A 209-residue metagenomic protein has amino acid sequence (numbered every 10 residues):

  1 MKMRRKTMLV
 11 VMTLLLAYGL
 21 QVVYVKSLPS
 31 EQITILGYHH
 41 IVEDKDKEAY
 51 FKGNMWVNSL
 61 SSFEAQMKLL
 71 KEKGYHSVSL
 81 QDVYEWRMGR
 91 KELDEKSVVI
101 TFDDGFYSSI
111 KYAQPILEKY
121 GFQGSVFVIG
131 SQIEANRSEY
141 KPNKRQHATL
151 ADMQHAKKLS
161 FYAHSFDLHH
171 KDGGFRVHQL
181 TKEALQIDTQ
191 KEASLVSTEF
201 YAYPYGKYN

Functional and structural regions predicted by a protein language model:
K2-V98: N-terminal pre-catalytic segment of deacetylase/amide-hydrolase enzymes
L36-V42, S97-V98, E118-Y208: Metal-dependent polysaccharide deacetylase catalytic core of the NodB/CE4 family, i.e., the active-site-bearing domain
K47, I110-Q114, R137: Short, solvent-exposed loop/turn and secondary-structure capping segments
N54-M55, T101-F102, T181: A generic structural signal for short
W56-K71, G105-Y107, N143-M153: Aromatic- and glycine-enriched glycan-recognition loops and surfaces that form the carbohydrate-binding subsites
F63, I110, L185, T189: Aromatic/hydrophobic pocket-lining residues that form the small-molecule binding cavity in soluble enzyme cores
W86, E95-T101, G105-A113: Membrane-embedded segments
